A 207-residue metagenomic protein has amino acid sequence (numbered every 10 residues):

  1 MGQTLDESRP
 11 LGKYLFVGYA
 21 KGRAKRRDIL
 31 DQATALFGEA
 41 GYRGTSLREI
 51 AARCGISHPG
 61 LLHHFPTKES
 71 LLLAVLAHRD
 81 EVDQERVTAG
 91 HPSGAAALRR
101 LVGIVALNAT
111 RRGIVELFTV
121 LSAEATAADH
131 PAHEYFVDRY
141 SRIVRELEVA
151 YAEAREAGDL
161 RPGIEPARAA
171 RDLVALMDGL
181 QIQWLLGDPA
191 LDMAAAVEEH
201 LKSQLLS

Functional and structural regions predicted by a protein language model:
G2-F16, A95-R112, S141-A157, L176 (+1 more regions): C-terminal peripheral helix-coil segments that are non-catalytic and often amphipathic
K25-D28, Q32-A74: Helix-turn-helix
A74, E85-V115, P166-L173: Hydrophobic alpha-helical connector segments
A77-D83: Short, basic, alpha-helical segments at the C-terminal edge of helix-turn-helix-like DNA-binding modules
T110-H133: Amphipathic alpha-helical segments used for helix-helix packing
L117-T119, I164-Q183, A196-S203: Hydrophobic alpha-helical segments that form the core of small-molecule binding pockets and/or dimer interfaces
E134-R139, E156-D172: All-alpha amphipathic helical-bundle segments outside canonical DNA-binding/catalytic cores that form hydrophobic
